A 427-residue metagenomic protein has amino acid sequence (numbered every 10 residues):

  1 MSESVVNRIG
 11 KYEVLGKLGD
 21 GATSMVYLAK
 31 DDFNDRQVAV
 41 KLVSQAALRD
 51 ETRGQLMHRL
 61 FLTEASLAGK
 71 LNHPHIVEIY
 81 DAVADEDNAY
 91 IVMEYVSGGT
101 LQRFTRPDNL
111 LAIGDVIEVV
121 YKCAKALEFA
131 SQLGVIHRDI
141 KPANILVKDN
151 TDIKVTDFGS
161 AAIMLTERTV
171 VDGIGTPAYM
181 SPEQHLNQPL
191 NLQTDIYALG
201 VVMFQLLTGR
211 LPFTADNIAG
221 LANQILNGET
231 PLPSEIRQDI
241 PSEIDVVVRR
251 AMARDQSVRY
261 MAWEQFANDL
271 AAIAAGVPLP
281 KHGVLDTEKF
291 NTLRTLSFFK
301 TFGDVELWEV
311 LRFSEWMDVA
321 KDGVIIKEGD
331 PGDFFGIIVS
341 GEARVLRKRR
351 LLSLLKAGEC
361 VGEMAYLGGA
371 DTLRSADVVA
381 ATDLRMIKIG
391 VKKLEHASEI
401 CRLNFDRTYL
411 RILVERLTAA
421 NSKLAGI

Functional and structural regions predicted by a protein language model:
S44-K70: AlphaC helix of the eukaryotic protein kinase fold
A82: Activation-segment/catalytic-loop signature of the eukaryotic protein kinase fold
E86-T100, F104: Conserved short submotifs of the Hanks-type protein kinase catalytic core that shape the nucleotide-binding pocket
V119-V120: Activation segment signature within eukaryotic-like protein kinase domains
K125-V135: Protein kinase catalytic-loop region centered on the HRD/HxD motif
G323-D383, L394-E395, L410: Cyclic nucleotide-binding regulatory domains
